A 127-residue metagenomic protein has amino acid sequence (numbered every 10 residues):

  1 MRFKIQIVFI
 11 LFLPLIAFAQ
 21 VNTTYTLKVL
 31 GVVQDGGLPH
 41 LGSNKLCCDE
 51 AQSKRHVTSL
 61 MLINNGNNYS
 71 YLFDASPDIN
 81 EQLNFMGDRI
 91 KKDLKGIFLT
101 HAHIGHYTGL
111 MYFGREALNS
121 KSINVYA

Functional and structural regions predicted by a protein language model:
M1-T23: Bacterial Sec-dependent N-terminal signal peptides
Q20-Y25, G66-N68: Beta-strand-turn-beta hairpins that frame and shape the catalytic cleft of phosphate-ester-processing enzymes
V29-G37: Short polar catalytic/cofactor-binding loops
L38-A102, T108-L118: Pre-active-site segment of Zn-dependent metallo-hydrolases
F98, I123-A127: Short internal beta-strands
